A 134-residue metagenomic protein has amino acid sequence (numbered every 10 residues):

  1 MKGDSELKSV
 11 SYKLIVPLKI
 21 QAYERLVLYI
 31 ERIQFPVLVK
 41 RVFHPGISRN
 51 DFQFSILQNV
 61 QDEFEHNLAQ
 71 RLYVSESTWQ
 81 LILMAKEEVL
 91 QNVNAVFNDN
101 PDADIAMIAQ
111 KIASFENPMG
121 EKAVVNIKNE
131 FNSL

Functional and structural regions predicted by a protein language model:
M1-L134: Conserved non-transmembrane functional hotspots
